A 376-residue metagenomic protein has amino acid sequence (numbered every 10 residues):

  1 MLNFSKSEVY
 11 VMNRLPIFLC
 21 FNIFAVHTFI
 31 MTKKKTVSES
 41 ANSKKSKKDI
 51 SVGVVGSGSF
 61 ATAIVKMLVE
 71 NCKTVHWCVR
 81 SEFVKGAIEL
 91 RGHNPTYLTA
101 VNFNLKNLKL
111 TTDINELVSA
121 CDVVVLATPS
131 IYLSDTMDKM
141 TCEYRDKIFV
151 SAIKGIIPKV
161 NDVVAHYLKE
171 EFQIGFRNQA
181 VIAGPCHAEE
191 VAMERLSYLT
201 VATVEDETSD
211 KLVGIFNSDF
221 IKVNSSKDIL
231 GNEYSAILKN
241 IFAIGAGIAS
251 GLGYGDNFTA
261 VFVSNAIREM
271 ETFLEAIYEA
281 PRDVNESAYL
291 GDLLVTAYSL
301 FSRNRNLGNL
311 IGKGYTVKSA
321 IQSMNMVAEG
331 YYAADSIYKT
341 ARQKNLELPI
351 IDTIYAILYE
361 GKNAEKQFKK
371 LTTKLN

Functional and structural regions predicted by a protein language model:
E8-V9, R14-I17: Targeting/processing segments of secretory and organellar proteins
V11, A25-T28: Short hydrophobic alpha-helical segments enriched in small aliphatic residues
T32-K35, A246-S250, E275-N376: NAD(P)-dependent Rossmann-like dehydrogenase/reductase catalytic/cofactor-binding core
T32-V101, K109: NAD(P)+-binding Rossmann beta1-loop-alpha1 motif at the extreme N-terminus of oxidoreductases
L105, T111-E194, L212: Rossmann-like NAD(P)(H) cofactor-binding subdomain of soluble oxidoreductases
S119-A120, L238, L290: Alpha-helix C-terminal capping/helix-to-coil transition sites in glycosyltransferase folds
Y132, E143, Y167, E171-N178 (+1 more regions): Internal alpha-helical scaffold of NAD(P)-dependent oxidoreductase catalytic cores
